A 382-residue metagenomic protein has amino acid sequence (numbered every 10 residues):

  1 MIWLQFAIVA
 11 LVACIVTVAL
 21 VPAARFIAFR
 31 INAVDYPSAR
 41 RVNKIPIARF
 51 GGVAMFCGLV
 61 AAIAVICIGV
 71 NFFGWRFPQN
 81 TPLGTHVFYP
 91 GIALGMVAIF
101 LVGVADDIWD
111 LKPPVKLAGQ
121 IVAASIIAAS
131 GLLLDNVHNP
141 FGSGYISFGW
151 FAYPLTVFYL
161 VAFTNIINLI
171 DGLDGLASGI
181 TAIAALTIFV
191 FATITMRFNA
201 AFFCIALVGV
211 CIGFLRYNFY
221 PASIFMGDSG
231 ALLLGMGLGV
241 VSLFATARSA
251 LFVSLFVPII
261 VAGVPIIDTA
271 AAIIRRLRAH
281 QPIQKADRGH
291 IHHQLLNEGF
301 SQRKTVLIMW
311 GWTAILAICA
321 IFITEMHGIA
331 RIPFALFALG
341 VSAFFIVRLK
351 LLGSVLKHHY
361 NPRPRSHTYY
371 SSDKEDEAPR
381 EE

Functional and structural regions predicted by a protein language model:
M1-N32, G58-L101, T156, F163-I166 (+1 more regions): Alpha-helical transmembrane segments
A33, W109, N139-S147, T324-M326: Membrane interface segments of multi-pass transport proteins and intramembrane proteases
Y36-F50, A54: Juxtamembrane helix-capping/reentrant segments at transmembrane boundaries
I45-A48, N80-P90, G142-P154: Short aromatic-rich membrane-water interface segments that cap or initiate transmembrane helices in multi-pass membrane
A48-I68, S125-L132: A generic, lipid-embedded transmembrane alpha helix
F72-P82, L134-Y145: Membrane-interface helix termini and inter-helical loops of multi-pass transporters
F88, F100, V104, S125-L133: Mid-bilayer segments of alpha-helical transmembrane spans in multi-pass integral membrane proteins that mediate
